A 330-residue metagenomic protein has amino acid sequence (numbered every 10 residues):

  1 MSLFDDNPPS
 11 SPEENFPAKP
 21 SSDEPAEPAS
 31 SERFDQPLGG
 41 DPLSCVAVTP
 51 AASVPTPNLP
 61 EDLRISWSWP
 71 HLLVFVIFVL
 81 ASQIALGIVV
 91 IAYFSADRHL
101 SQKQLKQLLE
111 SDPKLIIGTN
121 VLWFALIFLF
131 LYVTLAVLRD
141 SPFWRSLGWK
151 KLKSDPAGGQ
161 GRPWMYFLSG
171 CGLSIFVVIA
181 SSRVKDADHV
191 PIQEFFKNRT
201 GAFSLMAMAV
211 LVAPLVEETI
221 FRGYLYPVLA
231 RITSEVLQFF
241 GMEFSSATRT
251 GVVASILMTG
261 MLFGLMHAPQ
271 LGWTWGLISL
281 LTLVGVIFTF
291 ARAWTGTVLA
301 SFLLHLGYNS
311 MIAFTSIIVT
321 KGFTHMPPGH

Functional and structural regions predicted by a protein language model:
M1-G161, I175-S182, G307-H330: N-terminal, membrane-interfacial amphipathic/helix-forming hydrophobic leader that caps and precedes the first
P55, C171-H330: Transmembrane helix-loop-helix hairpins at the membrane interface of multi-pass integral membrane proteins
W67-F75, D112, I116-N120, F124 (+5 more regions): Residue-level signature of transmembrane alpha-helical entry/exit and packing/kink sites in multi-pass membrane
L105-E110, W164-G172, V216, I220: Charged, low-complexity, helix/coiled-coil-prone segments
A157-R162, M242-S246: Cytosolic juxtamembrane regulatory segments of multi-pass membrane proteins
